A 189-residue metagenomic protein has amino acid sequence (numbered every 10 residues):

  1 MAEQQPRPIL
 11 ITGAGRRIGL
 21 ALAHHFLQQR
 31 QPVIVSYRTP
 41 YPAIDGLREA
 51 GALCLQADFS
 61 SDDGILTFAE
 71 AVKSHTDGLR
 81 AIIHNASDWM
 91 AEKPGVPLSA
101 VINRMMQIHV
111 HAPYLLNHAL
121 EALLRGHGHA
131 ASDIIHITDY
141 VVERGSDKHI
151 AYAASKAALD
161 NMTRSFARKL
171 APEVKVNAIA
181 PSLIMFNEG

Functional and structural regions predicted by a protein language model:
T12, L79-S87, H109, H136 (+1 more regions): Rossmann-fold scaffold of SDR-type NAD(P)-dependent oxidoreductases
G15-R17: Conserved glycine-rich cofactor-binding loop
Q29-I44: Conserved glycine-rich Rossmann-like NAD(P)H-binding loop of the short-chain dehydrogenase/reductase
E49-D63: Rossmann-fold cofactor-recognition segment
L66, S87-N103, G126, K148-A151 (+1 more regions): Conserved mid-core segment of classical short-chain dehydrogenase/reductases
K73, I108-H129, A167-R168, P172: Amphipathic alpha-helical dimer-interface segment in Rossmann-like NAD(P)H-dependent oxidoreductases
L98-L115, I135, Y152, L159: Catalytic Tyr-X3-Lys loop
R125, A130-A158, T163-A171, L183-M185: Catalytic loop of short-chain dehydrogenase/reductase
